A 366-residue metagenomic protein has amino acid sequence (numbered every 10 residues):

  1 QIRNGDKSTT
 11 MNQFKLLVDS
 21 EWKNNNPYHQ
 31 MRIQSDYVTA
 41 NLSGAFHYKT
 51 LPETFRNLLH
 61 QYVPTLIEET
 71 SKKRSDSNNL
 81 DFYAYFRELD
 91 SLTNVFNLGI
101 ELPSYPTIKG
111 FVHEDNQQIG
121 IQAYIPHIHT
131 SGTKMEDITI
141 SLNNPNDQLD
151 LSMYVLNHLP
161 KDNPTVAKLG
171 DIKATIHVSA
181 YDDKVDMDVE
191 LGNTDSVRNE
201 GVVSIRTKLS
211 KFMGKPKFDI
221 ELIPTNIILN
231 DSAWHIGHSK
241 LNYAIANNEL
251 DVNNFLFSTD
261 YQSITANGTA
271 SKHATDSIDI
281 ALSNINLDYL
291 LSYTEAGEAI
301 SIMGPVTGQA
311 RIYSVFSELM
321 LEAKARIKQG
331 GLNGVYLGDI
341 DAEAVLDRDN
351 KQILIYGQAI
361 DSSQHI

Functional and structural regions predicted by a protein language model:
Q1-I366: Interface amphipathic segments
